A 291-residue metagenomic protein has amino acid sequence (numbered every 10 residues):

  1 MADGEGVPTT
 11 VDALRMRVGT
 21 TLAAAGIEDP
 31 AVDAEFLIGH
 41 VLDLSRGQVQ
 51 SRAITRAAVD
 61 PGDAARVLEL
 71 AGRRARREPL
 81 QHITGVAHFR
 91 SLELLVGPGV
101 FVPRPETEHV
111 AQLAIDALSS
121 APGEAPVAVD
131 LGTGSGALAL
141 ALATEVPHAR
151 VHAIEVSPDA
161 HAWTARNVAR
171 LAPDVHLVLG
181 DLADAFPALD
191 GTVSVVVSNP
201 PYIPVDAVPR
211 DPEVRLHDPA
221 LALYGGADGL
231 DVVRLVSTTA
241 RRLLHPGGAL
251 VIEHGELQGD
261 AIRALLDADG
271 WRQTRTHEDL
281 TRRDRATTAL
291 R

Functional and structural regions predicted by a protein language model:
M1-Q50, I54: Non-catalytic accessory regions of SAM-dependent methyltransferases
A2, I38-D116: Conserved AdoMet
L22, L118, V168, A240 (+1 more regions): Conserved hydrophobic residues forming the short capping helix/wall of the S-adenosyl-L-methionine
L37, R77, T107, L138 (+6 more regions): Residue-level signal for inorganic ion chemistry
E93, R150, D174-H176, R272-R275: Conserved beta-strand segments of alpha/beta enzyme cores
P105-P212: Conserved SAM/SAH cofactor-binding pocket of Class I
P201-V232: Mobile active-site "lid"/loop adjacent to the S-adenosyl-L-methionine
A227-A289: Conserved Class I SAM-dependent methyltransferase catalytic core
